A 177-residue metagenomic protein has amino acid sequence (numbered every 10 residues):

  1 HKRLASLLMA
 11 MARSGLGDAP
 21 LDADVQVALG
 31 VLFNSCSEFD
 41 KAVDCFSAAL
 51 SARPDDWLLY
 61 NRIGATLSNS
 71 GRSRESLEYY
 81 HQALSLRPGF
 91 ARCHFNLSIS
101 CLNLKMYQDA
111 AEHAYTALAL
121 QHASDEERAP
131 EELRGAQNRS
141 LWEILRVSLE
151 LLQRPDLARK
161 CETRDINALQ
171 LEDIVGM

Functional and structural regions predicted by a protein language model:
L8-A12, F46, Y80, A114: Hydrophobic/aromatic packing residues within the alpha-helices of TPR/SEL1-like helical repeat arrays
R13-G17, L50-S51, H81-S85, A119 (+1 more regions): Conserved structural position within tetratricopeptide repeats
A23-D24, W57-L58, A91-R92, D125 (+1 more regions): Helix-start (N-cap) detector for alpha-helical repeat units in TPR-like alpha-solenoids, especially tetratricopeptide
